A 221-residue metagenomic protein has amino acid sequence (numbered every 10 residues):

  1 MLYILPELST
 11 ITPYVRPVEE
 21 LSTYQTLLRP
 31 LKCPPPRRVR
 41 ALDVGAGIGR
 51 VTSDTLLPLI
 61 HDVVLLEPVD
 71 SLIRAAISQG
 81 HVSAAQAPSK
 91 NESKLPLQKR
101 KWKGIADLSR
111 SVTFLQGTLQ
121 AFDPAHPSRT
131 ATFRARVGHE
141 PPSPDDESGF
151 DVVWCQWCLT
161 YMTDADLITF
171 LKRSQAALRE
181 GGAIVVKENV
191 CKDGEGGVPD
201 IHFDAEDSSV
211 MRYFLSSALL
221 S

Functional and structural regions predicted by a protein language model:
M1-D146, A165-I168, K172-R173, A183-S221: Class I (Rossmann-like) S-adenosyl-L-methionine-dependent methyltransferase catalytic domain, capturing the SAM-binding
W154: A conserved beta-strand element that flanks and buttresses the S-adenosyl-L-methionine
C158: Hydrophobic adenine-recognition pocket in adenosine-nucleotide-binding enzymes
M162-T163, L178-R179: Helix-to-beta-strand junctions that scaffold the AdoMet/dcAdoMet cofactor pocket in Class I SAM-dependent enzymes
